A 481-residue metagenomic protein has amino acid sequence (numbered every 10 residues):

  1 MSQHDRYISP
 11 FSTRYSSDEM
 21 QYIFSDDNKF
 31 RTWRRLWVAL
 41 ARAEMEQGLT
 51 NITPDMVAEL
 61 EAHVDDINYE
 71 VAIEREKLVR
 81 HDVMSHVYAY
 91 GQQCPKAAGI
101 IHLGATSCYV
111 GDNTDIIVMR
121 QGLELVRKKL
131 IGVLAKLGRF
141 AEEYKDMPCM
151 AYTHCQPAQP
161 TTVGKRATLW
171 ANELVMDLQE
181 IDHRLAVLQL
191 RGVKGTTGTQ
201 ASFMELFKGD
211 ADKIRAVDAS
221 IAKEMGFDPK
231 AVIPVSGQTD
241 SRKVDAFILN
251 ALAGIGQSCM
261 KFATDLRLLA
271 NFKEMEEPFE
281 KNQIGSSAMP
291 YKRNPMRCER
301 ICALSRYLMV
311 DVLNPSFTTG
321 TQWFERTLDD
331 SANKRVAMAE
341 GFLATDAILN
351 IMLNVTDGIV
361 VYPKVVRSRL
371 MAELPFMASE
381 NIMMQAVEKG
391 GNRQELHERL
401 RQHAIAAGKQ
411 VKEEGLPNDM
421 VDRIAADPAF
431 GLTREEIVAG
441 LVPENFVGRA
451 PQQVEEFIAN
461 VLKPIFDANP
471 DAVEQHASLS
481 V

Functional and structural regions predicted by a protein language model:
S2-A201, F207-A222, G285-S286, M296-R300 (+3 more regions): A helix-coil-helix interface module used to build multimeric assemblies and to scaffold catalytic/cofactor sites
Q21-S25, V71-I73, Q283-A303, E325-E340 (+4 more regions): Short beta-alpha connecting loops at secondary-structure transitions that line or flank enzyme active sites
L40-A43, V126, L130-V133, L137-F140 (+14 more regions): Amphipathic alpha-helices that form helix-helix packing interfaces
E142-G164, E276-K292, E325-A332, D357-M377: Glycine-rich cofactor-pocket loops
A211-R242: Active-site-adjacent "gating/activation" loops or surface patches in catalytic cores
S241-E274, Q283-A344: A conserved active-site cap/scaffold subdomain adjacent to cofactor or substrate pockets
E276, R399-A406: Active/binding-pocket-proximal capping segment
Y307-R393, R399: Long, amphipathic alpha-helical stalk/connector segments used for oligomerization, subunit docking, or mechanical
